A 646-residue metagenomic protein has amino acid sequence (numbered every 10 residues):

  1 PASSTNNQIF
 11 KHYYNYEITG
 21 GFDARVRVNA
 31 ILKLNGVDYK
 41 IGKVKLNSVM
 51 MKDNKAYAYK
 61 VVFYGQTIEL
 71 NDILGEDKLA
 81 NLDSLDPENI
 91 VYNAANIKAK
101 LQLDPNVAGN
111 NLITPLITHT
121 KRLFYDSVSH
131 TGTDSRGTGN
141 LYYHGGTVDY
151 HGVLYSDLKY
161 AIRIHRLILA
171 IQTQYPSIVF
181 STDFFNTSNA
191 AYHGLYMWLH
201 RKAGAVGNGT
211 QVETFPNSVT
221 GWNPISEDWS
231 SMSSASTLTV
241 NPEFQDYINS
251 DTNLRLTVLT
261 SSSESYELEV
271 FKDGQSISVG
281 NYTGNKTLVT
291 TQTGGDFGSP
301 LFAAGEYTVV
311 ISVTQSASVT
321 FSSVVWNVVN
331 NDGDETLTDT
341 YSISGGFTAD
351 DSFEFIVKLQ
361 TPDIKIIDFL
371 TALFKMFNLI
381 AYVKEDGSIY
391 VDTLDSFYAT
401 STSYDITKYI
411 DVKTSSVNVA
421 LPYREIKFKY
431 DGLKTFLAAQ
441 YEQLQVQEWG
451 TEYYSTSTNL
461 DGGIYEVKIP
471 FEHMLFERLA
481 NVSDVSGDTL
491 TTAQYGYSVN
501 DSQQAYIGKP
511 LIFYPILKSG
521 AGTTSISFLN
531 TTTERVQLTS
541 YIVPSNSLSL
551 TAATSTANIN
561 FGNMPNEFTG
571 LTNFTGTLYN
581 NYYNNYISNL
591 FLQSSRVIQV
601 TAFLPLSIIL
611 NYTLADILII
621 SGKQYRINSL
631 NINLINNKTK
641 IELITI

Functional and structural regions predicted by a protein language model:
P1-D228, T320-F353, V357-M376, D386 (+10 more regions): Polar, S/T/G-rich
K40-S48, K623-N633: Short beta-strand-centered aromatic/proline hotspots
G221-Y247, G294-G295: Short beta-strands within extracellular/lumenal beta-sheet-rich domains
V240-S262, A615: A short beta-strand element within beta-rich, extracytoplasmic domains of secreted/secretory-pathway proteins
L256-Y266, S316-V319: Extended, low-complexity, turn-rich repeat/linker tracts enriched in Gly/Pro/Ser/Thr and Asp/Glu that occur
S265-Q275: Short, surface-exposed beta-strand/strand-loop-strand elements in extracellular ectodomains
S278-P300, D339: Extracellular carbohydrate recognition and processing domains and analogous Trp-centered ligand-binding platforms
S299-Q315: Noncatalytic modules at the cell exterior or secretory-pathway interfaces, chiefly beta-strand-rich lectin/adhesion
